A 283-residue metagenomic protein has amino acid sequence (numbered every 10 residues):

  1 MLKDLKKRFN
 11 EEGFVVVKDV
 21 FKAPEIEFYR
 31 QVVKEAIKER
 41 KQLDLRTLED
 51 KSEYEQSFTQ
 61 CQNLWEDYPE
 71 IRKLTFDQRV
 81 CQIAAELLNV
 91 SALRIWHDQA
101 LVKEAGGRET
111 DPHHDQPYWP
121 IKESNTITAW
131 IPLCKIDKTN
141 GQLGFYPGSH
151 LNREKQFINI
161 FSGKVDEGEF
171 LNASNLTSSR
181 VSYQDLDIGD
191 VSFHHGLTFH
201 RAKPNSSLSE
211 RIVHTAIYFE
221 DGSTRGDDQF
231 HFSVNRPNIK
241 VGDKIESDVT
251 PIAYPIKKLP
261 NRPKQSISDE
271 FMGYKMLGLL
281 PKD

Functional and structural regions predicted by a protein language model:
M1-E12, K18-P112, Y118-I121, I158 (+1 more regions): Non-heme Fe(II)-dependent double-stranded beta-helix
I26-E27, K103-A105, E154, R201-K203 (+1 more regions): Short catalytic/ligand-binding loop motif for oxyanion handling, primarily in non-cytosolic enzymes, centered on
L43-D44, L48, V191-F193, L197-D283: Non-heme Fe(II)/2-oxoglutarate
T59, H114-D115, V165-T177, E210 (+1 more regions): Short, surface-exposed loop/helix-turn segments at secondary-structure junctions that function as lids/hinges flanking
D67, W96-H97, N125, T139-G141 (+2 more regions): Residues that flank catalytic or metal-binding motifs in active/ligand-binding sites
V90, A105-G107, I136-K138, L151 (+2 more regions): Short, charged/polar surface micro-motifs in flexible loops or helix N-caps
H113, P120-K138, D185-L186, F193 (+1 more regions): Short, conserved beta-strand element in jelly-roll/cupin
I136-K203: Double-stranded beta-helix
